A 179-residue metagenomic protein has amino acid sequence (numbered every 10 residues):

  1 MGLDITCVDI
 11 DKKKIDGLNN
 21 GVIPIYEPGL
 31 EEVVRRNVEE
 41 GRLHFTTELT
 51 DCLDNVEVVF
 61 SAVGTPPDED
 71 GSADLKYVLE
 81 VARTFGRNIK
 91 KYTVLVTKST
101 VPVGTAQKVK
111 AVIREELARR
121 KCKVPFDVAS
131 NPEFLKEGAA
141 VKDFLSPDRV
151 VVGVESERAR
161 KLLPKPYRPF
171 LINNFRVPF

Functional and structural regions predicted by a protein language model:
M1-F179: Structural/interface elements that position substrates and couple domains in central-metabolism enzymes
